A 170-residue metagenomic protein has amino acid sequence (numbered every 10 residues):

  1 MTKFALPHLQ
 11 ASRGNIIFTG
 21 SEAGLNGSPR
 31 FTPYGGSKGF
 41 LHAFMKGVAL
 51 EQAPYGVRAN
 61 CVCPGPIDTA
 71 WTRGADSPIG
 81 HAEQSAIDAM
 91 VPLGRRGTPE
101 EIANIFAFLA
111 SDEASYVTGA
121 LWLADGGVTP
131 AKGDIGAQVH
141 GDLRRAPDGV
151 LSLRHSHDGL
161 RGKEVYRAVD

Functional and structural regions predicted by a protein language model:
T2, S37: Active-site helix of classical SDR
P7-H8, L50-P54, S115: Alpha-helical segment proximal to the catalytic Tyr-Lys
R13, N26-T32, P54, G94 (+1 more regions): Active-site loop immediately N-terminal to the catalytic Tyr-X3-Lys motif of short-chain dehydrogenase/reductase
S21: Residue(s) in the substrate-gating loop at a strand-loop-helix junction that position the organic substrate next
G27-G35, G47, A75, I135-G136: Active-site loop-to-helix junction immediately N-terminal to the catalytic Tyr of the SDR YXXXK motif in Rossmann-fold
G39-K46, L50, V57, A103-N104: Conserved active-site helix of classical SDR/Rossmann-fold NAD(P)-dependent CH-OH oxidoreductases
C61, H81-E113, V117, A124-G126 (+2 more regions): C-terminal helical subdomain
P64-G74: Short, flexible catalytic-loop segment of classical short-chain dehydrogenase/reductase
